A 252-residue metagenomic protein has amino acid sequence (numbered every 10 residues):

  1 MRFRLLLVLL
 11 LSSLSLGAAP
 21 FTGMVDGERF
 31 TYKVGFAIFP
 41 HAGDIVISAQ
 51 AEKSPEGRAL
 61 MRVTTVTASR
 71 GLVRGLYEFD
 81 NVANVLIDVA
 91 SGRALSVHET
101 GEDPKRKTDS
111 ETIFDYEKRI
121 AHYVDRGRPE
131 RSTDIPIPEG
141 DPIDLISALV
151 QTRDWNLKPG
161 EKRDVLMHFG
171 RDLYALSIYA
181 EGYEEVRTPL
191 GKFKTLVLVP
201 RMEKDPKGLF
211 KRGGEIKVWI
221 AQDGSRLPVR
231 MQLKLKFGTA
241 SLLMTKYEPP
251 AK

Functional and structural regions predicted by a protein language model:
R4-L14: Sec-dependent N-terminal signal peptides
S12, T152-R153: Alpha-helix boundary/capping residues
A19-Y116, W155-K252: Acidic, serine/threonine-rich low-complexity disordered tracts
S110-T152: Hydrophobic, well-structured mid-protein blocks that either form specific transmembrane helices
